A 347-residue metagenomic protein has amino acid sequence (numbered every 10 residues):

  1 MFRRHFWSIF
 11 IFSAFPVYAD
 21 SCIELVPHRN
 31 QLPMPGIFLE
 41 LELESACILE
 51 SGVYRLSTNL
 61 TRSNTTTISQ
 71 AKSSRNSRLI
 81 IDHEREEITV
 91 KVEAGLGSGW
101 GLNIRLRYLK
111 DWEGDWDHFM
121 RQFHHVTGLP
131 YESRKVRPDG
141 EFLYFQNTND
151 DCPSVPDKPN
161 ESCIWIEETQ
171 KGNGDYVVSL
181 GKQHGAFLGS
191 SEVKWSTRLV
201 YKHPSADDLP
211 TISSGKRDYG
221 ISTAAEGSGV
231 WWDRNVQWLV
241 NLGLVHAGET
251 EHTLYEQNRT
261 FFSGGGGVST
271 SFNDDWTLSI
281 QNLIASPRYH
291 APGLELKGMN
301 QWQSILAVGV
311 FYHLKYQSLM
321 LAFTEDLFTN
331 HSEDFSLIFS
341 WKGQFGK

Functional and structural regions predicted by a protein language model:
Y18-T67, K347: Outer-membrane beta-barrel biogenesis signature
E24-N30, E50-S51, L60-E87, D117 (+1 more regions): Surface-exposed strand-loop-strand hairpins of Gram-negative outer-membrane beta-barrel proteins
L32, S51, L79-R85, T169-D175 (+5 more regions): Transmembrane beta-barrel outer-membrane domains
L43-Y54, A94-G95, G99, E113 (+6 more regions): Short loop/turn motifs that connect adjacent beta-strands in outer-membrane beta-barrel proteins
S45, V90-L96, I104, V178-H184 (+8 more regions): Residues on the lipid-exposed face of transmembrane beta-strands in outer-membrane beta-barrel proteins
L56-N64, I104-Y108, T197-H203, V236-H246 (+4 more regions): Transmembrane beta-barrel strands of outer-membrane/channel proteins
R107-R259: Outer-membrane pore/translocation modules
H124-W165, Y255-K347: Outer membrane beta-barrel transmembrane domains
